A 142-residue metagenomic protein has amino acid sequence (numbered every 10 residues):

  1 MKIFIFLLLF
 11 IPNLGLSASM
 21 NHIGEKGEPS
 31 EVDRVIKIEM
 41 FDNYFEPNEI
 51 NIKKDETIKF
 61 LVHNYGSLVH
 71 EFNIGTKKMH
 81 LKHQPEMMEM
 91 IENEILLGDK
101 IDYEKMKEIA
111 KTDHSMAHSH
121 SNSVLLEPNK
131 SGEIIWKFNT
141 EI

Functional and structural regions predicted by a protein language model:
I3-N13: Sec-dependent N-terminal signal peptides
F10, P29-E31, Y65: Generic structural signal for beta-strand residues in well-ordered domains
A18-G24, M40, Y44, K59 (+2 more regions): Extracellular/periplasmic metallocenter environments
K26-I58: N-terminal edge beta-strand
E71-G75: Beta-strand signatures of extracellular beta-sandwich domains
T76-K82: Short edge-strand/loop segments of extracellular domains
P85-Y103: Extracellular/luminal beta-rich ligand-recognition and adhesion surfaces characterized by aromatic-Gly/Pro-enriched
